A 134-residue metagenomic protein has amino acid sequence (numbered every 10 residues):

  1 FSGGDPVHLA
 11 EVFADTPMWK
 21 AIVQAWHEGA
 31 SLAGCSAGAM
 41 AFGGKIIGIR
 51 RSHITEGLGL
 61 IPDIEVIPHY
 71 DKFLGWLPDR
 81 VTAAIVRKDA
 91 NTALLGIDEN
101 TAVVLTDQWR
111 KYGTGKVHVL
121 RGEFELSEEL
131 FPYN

Functional and structural regions predicted by a protein language model:
S2-G3, A10-G75: Class I SAM-dependent methyltransferase SAM-binding "motif I" and its flanking Rossmann-like core
I46-G48, S52-N134: C-terminal and late-domain segments of enzyme folds
